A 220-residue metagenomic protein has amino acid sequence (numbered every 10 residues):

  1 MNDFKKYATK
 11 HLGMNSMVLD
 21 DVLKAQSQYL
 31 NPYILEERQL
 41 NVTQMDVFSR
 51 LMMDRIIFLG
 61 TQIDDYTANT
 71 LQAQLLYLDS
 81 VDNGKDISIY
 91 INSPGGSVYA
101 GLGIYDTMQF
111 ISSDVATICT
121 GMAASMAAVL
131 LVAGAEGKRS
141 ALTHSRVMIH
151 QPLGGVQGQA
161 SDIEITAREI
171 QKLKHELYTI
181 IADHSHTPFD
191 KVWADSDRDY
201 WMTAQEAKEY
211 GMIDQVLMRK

Functional and structural regions predicted by a protein language model:
M1-K220: Terminal-region recognition feature
